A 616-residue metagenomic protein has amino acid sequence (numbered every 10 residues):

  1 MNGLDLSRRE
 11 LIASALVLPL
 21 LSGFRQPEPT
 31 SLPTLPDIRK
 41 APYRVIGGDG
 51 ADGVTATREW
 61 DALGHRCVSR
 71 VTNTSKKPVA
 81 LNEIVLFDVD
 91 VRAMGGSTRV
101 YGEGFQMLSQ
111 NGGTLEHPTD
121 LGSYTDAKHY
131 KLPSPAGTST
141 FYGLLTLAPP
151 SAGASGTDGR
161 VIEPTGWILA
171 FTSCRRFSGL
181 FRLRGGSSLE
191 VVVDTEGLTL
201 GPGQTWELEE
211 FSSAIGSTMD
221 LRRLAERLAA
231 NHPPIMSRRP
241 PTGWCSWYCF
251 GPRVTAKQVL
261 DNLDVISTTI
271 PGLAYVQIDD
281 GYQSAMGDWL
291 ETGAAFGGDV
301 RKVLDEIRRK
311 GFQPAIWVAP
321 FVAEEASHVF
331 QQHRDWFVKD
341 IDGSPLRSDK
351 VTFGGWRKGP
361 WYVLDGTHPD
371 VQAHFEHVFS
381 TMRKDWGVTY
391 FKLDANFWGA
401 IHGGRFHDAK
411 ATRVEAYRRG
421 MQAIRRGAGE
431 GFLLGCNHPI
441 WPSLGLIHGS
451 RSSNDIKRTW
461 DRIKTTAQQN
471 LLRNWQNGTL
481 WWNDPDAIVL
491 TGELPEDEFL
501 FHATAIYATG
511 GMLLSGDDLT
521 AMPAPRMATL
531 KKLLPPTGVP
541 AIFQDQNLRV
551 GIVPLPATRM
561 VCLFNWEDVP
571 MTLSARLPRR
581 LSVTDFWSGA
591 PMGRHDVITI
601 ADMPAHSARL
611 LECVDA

Functional and structural regions predicted by a protein language model:
N2, E10-P27: N-terminal export signals
P29-G179: Polysaccharide-binding surfaces and accessory modules of carbohydrate-active proteins
C67, I506-T509, L514, Q544-R579: Carbohydrate-binding surface patches
D90-V100, P578-G589: Solvent-exposed beta-hairpin/edge-strand motifs
H129-P240, E493: Beta-strand-rich recognition/accessory modules
W244, C249-S380, W398-H402: Aromatic-lined carbohydrate-binding/catalytic grooves of carbohydrate-active enzymes
Q331-A373, H377, E415-M522: Glycan-recognition surfaces
H595-A616: C-terminal beta-strand-rich structural cap/linker in extracellular carbohydrate-active enzymes
